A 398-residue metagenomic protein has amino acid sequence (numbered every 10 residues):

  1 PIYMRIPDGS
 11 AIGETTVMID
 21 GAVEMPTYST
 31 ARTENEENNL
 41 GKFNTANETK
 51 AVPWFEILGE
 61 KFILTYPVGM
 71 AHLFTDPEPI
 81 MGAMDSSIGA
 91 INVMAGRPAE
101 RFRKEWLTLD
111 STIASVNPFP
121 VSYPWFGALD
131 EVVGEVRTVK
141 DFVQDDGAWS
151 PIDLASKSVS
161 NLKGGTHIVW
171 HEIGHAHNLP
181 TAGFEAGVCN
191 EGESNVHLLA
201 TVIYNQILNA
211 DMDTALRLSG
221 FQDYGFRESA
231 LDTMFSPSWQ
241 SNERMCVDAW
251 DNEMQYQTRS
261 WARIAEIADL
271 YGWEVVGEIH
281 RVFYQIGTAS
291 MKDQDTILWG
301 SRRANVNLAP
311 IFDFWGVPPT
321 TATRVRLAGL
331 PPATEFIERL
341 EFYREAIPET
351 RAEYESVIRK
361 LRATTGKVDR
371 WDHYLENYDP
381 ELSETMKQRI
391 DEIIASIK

Functional and structural regions predicted by a protein language model:
P1-A51, E56: Extended acidic/polar, glycine-enriched regions that form or flank non-catalytic beta-rich accessory modules
Y3, N195, P310-I311: Generic detector of isolated residues embedded in canonical secondary-structure elements
Y28, E36-A46, I80, M84 (+9 more regions): Generic structural signal of hydrophobic/aromatic residues within well-ordered alpha-helices of folded domains
K42-A46, P53-D269: Catalytic cores of extracellular degradative/oxidative enzymes
T75-G82, W273-G277, V306, P310 (+2 more regions): Generic alpha-helical secondary structure signal
G225-R324, P332-E335, F342-R344: Active-site-proximal alpha-helical
M291-K398: Beta/coil-rich, acidic/histidine-enriched accessory regions frequently appended to metallopeptidases
